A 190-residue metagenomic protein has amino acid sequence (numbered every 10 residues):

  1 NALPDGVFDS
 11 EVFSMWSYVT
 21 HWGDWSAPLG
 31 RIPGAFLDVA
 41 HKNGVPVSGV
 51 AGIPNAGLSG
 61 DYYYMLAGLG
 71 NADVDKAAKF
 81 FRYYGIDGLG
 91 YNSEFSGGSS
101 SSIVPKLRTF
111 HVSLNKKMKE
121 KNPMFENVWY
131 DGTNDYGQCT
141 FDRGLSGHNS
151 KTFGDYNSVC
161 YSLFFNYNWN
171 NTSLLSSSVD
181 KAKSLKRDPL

Functional and structural regions predicted by a protein language model:
N1-S177: Chitinase-like catalytic core of GlcNAc-active glycosidases
L58, L185-L190: Active-site clefts of carbohydrate-active enzymes
V179-L185: Short, basic/hydrophobic alpha-helical segments
